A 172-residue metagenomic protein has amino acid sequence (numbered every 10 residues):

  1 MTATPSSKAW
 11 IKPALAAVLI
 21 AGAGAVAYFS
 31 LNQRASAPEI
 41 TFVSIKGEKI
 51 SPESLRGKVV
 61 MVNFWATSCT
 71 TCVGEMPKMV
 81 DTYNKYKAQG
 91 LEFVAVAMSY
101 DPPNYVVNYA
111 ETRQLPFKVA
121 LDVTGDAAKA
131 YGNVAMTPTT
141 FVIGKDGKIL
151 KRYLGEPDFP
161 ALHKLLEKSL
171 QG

Functional and structural regions predicted by a protein language model:
M1-V43, G172: N-terminal targeting signals for export/organelle localization
A37-P38, V60, T137-P138: Short loop/turn microsegments at loop-to-beta-strand junctions
S51-T70: Short active-site neighborhood of thiol/selenol oxidoreductases, capturing the structured segment around
R56-K58, A88, P116: Active-site acidic short loop of glycosyltransferases
T67-G74, M136: C-type cytochrome heme c attachment motif
V73-R113, V123-A130: Structural microenvironment flanking redox-active thiols in thiol-disulfide oxidoreductases
N108-P116, V123-E167: Thiol/disulfide oxidoreductase modules built on the thioredoxin-like
